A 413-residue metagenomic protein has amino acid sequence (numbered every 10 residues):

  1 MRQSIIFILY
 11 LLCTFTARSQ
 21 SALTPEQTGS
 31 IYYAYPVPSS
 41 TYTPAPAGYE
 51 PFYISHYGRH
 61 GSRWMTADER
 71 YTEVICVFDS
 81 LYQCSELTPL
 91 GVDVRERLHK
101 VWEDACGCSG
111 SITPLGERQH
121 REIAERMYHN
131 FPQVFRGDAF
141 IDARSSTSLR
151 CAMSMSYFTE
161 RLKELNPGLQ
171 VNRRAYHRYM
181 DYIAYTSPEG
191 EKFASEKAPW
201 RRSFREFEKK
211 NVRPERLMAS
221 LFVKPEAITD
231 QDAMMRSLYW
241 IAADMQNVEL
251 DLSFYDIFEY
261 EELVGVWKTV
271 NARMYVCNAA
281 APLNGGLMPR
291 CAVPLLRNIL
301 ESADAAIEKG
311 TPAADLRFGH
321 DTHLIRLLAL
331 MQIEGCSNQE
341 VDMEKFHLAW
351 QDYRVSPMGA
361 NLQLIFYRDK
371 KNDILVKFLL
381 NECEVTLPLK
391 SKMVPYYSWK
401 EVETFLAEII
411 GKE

Functional and structural regions predicted by a protein language model:
M1-A22: Bacterial Sec-dependent N-terminal signal peptides
Q20-D142, S146-D315, G319-E413: Signature for phosphate-centric chemistry
